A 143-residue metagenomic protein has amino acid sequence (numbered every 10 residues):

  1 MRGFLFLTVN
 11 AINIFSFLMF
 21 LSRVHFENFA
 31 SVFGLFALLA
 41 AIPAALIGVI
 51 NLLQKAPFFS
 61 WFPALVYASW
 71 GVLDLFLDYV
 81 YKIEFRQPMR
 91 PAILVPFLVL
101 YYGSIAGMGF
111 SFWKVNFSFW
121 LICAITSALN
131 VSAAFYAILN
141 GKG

Functional and structural regions predicted by a protein language model:
M1-L5, L46-F62, G107-W120: Helix-coil boundary and interhelical linker segments in multi-pass alpha-helical membrane proteins
R2-F26: N-terminal signal-anchor/start-transfer transmembrane helix
F17-F29, L75-E84, F135-K142: C-terminal ends of transmembrane helices
H25-S60: Membrane-helix boundary elements
F36-I47, P91-A106: Small-residue-rich segments of transmembrane alpha-helices in multi-pass membrane proteins, especially helix faces
L53-V80: Alpha-helical transmembrane-segment detector that highlights a single hydrophobic TM helix and its immediate
Y79-A92, G103-I122, L139-N140: Membrane-helix boundary connector in multi-pass membrane proteins
S118-A133: Small-residue-rich transmembrane alpha-helices that serve as helix-helix interface/gating elements in multipass
